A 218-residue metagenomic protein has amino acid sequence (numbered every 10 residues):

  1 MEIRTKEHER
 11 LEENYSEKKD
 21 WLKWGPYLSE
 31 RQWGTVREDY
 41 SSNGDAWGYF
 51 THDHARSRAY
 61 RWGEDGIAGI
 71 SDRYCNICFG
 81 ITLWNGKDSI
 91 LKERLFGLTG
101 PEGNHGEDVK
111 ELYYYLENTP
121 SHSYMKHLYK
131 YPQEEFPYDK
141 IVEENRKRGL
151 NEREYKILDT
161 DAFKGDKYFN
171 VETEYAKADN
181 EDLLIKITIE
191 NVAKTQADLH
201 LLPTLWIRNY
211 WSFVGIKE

Functional and structural regions predicted by a protein language model:
M1-E218: Anionic coordination/interaction segments
